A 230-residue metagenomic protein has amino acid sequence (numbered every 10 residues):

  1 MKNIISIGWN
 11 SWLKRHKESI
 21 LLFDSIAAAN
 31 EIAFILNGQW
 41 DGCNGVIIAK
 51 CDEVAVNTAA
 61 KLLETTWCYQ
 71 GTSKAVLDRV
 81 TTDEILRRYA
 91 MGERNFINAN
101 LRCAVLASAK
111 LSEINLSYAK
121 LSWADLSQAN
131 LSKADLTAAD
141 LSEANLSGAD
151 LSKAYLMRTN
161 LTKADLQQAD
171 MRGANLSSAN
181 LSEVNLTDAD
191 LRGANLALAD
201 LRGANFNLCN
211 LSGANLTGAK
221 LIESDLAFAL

Functional and structural regions predicted by a protein language model:
M1-N95: N-terminal capping/linker segments that flank leucine-rich repeat
T72-L230: Tandem repeat scaffolds
